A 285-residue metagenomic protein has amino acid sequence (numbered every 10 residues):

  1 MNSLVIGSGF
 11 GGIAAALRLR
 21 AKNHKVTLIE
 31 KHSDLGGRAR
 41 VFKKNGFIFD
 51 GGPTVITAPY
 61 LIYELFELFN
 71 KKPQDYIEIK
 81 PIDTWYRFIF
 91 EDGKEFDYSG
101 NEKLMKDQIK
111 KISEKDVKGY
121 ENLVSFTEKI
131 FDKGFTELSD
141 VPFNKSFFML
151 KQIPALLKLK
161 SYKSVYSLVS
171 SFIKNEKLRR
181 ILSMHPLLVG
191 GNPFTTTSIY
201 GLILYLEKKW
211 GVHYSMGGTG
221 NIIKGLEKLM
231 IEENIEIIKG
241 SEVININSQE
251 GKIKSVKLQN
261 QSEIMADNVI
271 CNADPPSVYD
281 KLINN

Functional and structural regions predicted by a protein language model:
M1-K129: N-terminal glycine-rich phosphate/pyrophosphate-binding loop and immediately adjacent elements
N2, K254, D267: Conserved acidic residues
N2, V169, L226: Conserved hydrophobic/aromatic pocket- or pore-lining residues that grip, position, or stack substrates in active sites
I6, L258, C271-N272: Redox-cofactor binding/interface segments in oxidoreductases and associated redox assembly factors
E91-T196: Rossmann-like flavin
L202-I253: Helical element adjacent to the flavin cofactor pocket in flavoenzyme catalytic cores
L258-N268: Core beta-strand elements of the Rossmann-like FAD/NAD(P) dinucleotide-binding domain in flavoenzyme oxidoreductases
C271-N285: Flavin (primarily FAD) binding-site architecture
